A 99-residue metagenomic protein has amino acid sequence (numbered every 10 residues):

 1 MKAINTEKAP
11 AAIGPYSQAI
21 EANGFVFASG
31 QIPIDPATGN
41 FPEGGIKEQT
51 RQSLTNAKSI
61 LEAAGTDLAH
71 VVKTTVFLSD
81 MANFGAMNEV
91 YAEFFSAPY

Functional and structural regions predicted by a protein language model:
M1-Y99: Short, polar/acidic, helix-capping and beta-turn segments at strand->helix junctions that line the mouths
